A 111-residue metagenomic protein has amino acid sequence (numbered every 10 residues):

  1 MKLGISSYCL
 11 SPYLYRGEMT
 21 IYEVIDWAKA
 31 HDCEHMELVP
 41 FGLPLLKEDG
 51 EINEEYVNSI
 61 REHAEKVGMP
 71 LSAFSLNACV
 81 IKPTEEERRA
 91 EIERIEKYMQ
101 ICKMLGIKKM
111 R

Functional and structural regions predicted by a protein language model:
M1-K109: N-terminal pre-domain/capping segments
